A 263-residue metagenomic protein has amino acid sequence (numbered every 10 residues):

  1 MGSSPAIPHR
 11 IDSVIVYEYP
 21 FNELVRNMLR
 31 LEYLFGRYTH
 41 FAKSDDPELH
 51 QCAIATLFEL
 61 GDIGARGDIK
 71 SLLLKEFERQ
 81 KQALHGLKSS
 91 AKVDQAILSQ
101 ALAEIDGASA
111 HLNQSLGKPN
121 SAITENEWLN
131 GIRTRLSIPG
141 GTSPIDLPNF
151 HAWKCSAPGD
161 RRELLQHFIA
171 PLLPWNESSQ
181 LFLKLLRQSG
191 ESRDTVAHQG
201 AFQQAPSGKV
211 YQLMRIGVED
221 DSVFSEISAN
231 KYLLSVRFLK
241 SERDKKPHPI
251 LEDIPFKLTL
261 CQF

Functional and structural regions predicted by a protein language model:
P5-P20, L258-F263: Short, extreme N-terminal leader segments that mark the start of a protein/domain
D12-K75: N-terminal ordered "arm"
Y17, K43-D46, A91-L98, A122 (+3 more regions): Alpha-helical rod/repeat scaffolding segments in eukaryotic adaptors/tethers and long-chain four-helix cytokines
E23-R26, R30-Y33, R37, C52-A55 (+6 more regions): Charged, amphipathic alpha-helical oligomerization/scaffolding segments
A65-E127: Hydrophobic/aromatic-rich structural module bridging two neighboring secondary-structure elements via a short loop
A108-Q212: Charged, well-structured binding/catalytic surfaces in domain cores that contact anionic ligands
P206-F263: C-terminal structured interaction module
